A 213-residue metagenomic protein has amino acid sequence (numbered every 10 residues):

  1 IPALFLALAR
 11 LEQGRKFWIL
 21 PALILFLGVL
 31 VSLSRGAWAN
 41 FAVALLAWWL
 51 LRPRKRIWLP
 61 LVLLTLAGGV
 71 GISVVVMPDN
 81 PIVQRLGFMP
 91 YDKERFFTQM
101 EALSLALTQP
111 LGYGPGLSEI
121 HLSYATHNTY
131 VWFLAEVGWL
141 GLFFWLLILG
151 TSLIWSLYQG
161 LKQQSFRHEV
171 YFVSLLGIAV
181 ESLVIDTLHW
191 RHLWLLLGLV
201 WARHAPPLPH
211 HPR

Functional and structural regions predicted by a protein language model:
I1-R52, T151-Y158, L175-L176: Alpha-helical transmembrane segments of multi-pass inner-membrane proteins
R10-F17, L50-I57, Q159-Q163, R203-R213: Membrane-interface junctions at the ends of membrane-embedded or membrane-associated helices
R15-F17, W139-A179, H204-A205: Hydrophobic transmembrane alpha-helices and their immediate junctions
F26, A37, L122-L157, V180: A conserved mid-to-late transmembrane alpha helix and its immediate loop/hinge that forms the functional core
V31-L33, W49-P90, M100-L107: A membrane-periplasm/extracellular boundary helix in multi-pass inner-membrane enzymes that assemble envelope glycans
L33-G36, Y124-T126, V184-W194: Membrane-interface catalytic loops of GT-C/OST-like multi-pass glycosylation enzymes that act
L59, F172-A179, T187-R213: Transmembrane alpha-helices of multi-pass inner-membrane enzymes
V76-V137, S156-Q163: Long extracytoplasmic/lumenal interhelical loops at the membrane interface of multi-pass membrane proteins
